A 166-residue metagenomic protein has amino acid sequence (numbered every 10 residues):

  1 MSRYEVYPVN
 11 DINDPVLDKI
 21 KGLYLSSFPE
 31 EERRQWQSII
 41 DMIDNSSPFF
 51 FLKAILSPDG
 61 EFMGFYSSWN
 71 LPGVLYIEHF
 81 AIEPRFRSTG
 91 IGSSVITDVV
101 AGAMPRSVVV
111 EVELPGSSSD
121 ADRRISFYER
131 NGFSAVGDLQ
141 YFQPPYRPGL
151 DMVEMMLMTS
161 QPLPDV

Functional and structural regions predicted by a protein language model:
M1-S38: Short amphipathic alpha-helix that is part of the acyltransferase structural core
L25-P58: Active-site rim helix/loop that mediates acceptor-substrate recognition in acyltransferases
A54, G60-W69, V74-A81: Conserved beta-strand in the GNAT
F80-R87, L114-G116: A short, internal acetyl-CoA/4′-phosphopantetheine-binding micro-motif in the GNAT/acyltransferase core
I82, S88-G102: Conserved acetyl-CoA-binding loop-helix of GNAT-fold acetyltransferases
A103-S119: Conserved GNAT acetyl-CoA-binding A-motif
L114-G137: Conserved active-site alpha-helix within GNAT-family acetyltransferase domains
D120-A121, Y141-V166: C-terminal "cap" of GNAT-fold acetyltransferases
